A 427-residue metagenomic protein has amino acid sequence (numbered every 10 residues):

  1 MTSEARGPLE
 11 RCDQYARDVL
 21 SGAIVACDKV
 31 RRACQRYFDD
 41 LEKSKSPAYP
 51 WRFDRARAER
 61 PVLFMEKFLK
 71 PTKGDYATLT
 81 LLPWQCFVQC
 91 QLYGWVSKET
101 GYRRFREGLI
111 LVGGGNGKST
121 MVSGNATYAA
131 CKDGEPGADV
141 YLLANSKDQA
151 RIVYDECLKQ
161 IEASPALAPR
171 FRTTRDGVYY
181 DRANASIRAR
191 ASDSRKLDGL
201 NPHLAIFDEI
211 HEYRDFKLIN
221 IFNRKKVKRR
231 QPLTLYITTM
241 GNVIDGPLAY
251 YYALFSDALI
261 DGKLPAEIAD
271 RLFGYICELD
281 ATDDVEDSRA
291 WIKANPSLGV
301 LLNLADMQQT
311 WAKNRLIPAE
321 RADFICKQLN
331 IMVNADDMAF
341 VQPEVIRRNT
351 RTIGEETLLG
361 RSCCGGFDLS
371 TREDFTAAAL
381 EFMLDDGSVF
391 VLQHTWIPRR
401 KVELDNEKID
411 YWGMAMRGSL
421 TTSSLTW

Functional and structural regions predicted by a protein language model:
T2-F367: Phosphate/NTP-binding elements of NTP-utilizing enzymes
M121-C131, R372-D385: Acidic, metal-ligating active-site segments
Y180-D181, F382-W427: Nucleic-acid-processing active sites and adjacent nucleic-acid-binding tracks, predominantly divalent metal-dependent
L358-F382, V389: Gly/Thr-rich phosphate-binding beta-strand-loop-beta motif of the actin/hexokinase/Hsp70
